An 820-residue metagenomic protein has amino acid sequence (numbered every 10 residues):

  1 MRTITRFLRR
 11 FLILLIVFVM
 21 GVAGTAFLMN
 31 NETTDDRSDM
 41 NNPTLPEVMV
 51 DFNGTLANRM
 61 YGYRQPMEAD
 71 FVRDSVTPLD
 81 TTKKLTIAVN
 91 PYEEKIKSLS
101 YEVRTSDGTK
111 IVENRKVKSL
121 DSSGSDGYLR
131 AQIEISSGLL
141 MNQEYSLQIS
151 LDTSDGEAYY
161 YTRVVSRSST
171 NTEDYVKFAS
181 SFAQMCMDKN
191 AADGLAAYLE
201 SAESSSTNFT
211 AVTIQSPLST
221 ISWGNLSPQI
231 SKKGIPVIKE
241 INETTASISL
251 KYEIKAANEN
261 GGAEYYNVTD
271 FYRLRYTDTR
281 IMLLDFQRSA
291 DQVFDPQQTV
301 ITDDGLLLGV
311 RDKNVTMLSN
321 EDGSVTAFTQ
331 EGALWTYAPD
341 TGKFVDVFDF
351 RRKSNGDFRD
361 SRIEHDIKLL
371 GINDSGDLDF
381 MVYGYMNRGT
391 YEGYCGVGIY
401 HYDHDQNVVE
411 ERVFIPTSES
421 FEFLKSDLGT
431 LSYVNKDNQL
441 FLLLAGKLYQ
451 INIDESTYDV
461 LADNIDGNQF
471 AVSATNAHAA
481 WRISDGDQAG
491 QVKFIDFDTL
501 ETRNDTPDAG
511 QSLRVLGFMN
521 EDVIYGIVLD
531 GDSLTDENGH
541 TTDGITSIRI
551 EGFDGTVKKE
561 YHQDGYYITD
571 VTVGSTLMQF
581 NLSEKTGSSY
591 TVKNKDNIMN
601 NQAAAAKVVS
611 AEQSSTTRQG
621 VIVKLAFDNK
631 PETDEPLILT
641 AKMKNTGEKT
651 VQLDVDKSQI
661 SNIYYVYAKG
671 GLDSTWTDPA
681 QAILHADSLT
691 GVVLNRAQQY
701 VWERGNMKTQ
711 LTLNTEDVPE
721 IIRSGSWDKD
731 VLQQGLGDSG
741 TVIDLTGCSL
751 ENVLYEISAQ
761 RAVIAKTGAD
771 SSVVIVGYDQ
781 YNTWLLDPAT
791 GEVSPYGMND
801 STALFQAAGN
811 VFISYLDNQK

Functional and structural regions predicted by a protein language model:
M1-V19: N-terminal Sec-pathway targeting helices
V19-T33, D70-T86, K97-S119, G124-D126 (+3 more regions): Surface-exposed, charged secondary-structure patches
M29-M49: Ser/Thr/Pro/Gly-rich low-complexity linker/stalk segments immediately outside membranes or between
P43-E102, D107-V112, E144-L226, V300-K343 (+11 more regions): Core segments of small alpha/beta cavity-forming domains
Y145, E240-K255, G376-V382, V523-V528 (+2 more regions): A short hydrophobic beta-strand element
P339-G342, D403-D405, N452-S456, D496-L500 (+1 more regions): Short loop/turn segments that connect beta-strands within beta-propeller blades
F350-N355, I415-F421, T457, D463-Q469 (+2 more regions): Short coil/turn segments at the loop-to-beta-strand junctions that recur within blades of beta-propeller repeat folds
Q710-K820: Conserved active-site-adjacent core of cysteine acyl-enzyme catalytic domains
